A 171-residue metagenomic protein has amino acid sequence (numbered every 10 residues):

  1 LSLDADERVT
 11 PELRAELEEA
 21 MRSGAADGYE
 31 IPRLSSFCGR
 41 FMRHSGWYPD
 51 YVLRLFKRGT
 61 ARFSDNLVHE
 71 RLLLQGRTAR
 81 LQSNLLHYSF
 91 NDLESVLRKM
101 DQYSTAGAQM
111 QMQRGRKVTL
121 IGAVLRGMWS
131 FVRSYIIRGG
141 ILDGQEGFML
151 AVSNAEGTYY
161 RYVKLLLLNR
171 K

Functional and structural regions predicted by a protein language model:
L1, T10-K171: Catalytic-site signature of metal-activated, phosphate-bearing donor transferases, centered on the GT-A/GT-A-like
D4: Acidic ATP/Mg2+-coordinating residue in the GHKL
E7: Aromatic, loop-rich ligand-recognition surfaces of beta-strand-rich domains
